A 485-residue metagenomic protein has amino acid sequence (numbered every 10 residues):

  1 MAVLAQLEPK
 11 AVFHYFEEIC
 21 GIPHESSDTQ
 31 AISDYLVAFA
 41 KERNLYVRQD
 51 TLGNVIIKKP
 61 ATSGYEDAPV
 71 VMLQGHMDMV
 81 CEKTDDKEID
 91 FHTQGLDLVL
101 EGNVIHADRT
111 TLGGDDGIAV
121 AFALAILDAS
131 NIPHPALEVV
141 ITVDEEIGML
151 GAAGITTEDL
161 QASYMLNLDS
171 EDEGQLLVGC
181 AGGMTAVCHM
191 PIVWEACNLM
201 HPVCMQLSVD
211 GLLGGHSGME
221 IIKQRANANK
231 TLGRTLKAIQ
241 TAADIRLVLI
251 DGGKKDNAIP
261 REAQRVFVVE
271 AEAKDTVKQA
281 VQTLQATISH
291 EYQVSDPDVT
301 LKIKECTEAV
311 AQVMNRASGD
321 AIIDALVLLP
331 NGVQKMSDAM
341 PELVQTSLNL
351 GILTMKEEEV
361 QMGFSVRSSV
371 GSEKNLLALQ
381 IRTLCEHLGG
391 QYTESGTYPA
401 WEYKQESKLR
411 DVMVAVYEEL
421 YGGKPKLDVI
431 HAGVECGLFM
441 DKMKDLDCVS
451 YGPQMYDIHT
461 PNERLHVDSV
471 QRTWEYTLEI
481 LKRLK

Functional and structural regions predicted by a protein language model:
A2-V104: Acidic/His- and Gly-rich active-site-bordering loop/insert found across diverse amide/peptide-bond hydrolases
P9-V12, D338-P341, Q345-V360, S365 (+1 more regions): Zn-dependent metallopeptidase/amidohydrolase metal-coordination segment
Y65-I147, A152-S163, G319, P330-N331 (+3 more regions): Active-site metal-coordination/substrate-binding segment of hydrolases, especially metallo-dependent peptidases
E66-D67, A271-A280, G371-L377: Short, conserved charged micro-motifs
M77-M79, V140-G148, D169-E173, L213 (+2 more regions): Acidic, glycine-rich active-site loops and adjacent beta-strand->loop/helix elements that engage anionic groups
L96, E101-H106, T110, E146-I147 (+1 more regions): Midchain, well-structured core segments that form catalytic/ion-binding scaffolds
E220, N227-N229, R234-I250, A378 (+3 more regions): Active-site-adjacent substrate-binding region of metalloamidase/peptidase-like peptide-processing proteins
R225-A242, E270-K274, S318-V327, K335-D338 (+3 more regions): His/Asp/Glu-rich mid-to-C-terminal helical/loop segments that flank catalytic regions of hydrolases
